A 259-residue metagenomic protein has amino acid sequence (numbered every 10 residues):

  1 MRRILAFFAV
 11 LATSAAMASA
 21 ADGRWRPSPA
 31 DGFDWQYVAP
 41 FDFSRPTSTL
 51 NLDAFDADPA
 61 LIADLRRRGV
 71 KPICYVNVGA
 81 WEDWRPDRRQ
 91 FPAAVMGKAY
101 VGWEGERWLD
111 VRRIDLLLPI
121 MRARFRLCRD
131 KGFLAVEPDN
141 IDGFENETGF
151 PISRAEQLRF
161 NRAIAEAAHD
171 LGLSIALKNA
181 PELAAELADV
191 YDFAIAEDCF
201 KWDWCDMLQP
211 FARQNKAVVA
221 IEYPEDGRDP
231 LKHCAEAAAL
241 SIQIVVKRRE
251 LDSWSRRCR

Functional and structural regions predicted by a protein language model:
M1-I4: Positively charged n-region of N-terminal signal peptides that target proteins for export
A6-A15: Bacterial N-terminal signal peptides
A16-A20: Sec/Tat signal peptide C-region and signal peptidase I cleavage site
A21-R259: Glycan-processing catalytic domains of CAZymes
